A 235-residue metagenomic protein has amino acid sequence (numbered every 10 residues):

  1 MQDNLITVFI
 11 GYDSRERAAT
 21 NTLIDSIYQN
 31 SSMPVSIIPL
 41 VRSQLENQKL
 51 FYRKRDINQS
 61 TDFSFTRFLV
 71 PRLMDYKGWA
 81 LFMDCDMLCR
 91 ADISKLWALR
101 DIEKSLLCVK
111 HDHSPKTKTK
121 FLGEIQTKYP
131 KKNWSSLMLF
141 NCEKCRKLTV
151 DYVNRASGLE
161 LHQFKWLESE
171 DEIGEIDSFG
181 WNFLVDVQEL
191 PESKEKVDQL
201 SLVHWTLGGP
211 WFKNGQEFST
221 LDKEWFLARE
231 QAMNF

Functional and structural regions predicted by a protein language model:
Q2-R15, N21, M33, P39-E46 (+1 more regions): A glycosyltransferase accessory/donor-loop signature
E16-R17, C89: Alpha-helix N-cap/loop-to-helix initiation residues
T22-D25, R67-F68, I93, L122-G123 (+1 more regions): Short alpha-helical segments and helix-capping/turn motifs at coil-helix boundaries
S26-P34: Short, acidic, metal-binding catalytic loop of nucleotide-sugar glycosyltransferases
S36-L73: Active-site-proximal specificity loops/subdomain of glycosyltransferases
Q59-D62, Q126-Y129, S193: Short Gly/Pro-enriched turn/cap motifs at secondary-structure boundaries
T66-P115, L139: GT-A fold catalytic core of metal-dependent nucleotide-sugar glycosyltransferases, centered on the diacidic
L99-L161: Conserved catalytic core of nucleotide-sugar-dependent glycosyltransferases
